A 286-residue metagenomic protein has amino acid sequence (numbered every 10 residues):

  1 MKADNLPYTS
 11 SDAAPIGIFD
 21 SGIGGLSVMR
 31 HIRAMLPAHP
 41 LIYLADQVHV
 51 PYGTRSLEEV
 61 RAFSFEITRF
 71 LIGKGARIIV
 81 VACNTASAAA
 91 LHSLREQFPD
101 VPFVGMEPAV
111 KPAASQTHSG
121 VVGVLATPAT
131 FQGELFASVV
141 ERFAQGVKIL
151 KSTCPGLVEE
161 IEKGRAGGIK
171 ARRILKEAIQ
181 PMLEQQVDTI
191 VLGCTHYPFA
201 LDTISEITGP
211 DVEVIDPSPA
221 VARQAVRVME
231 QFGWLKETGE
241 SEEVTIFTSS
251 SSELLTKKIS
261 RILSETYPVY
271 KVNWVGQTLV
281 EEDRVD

Functional and structural regions predicted by a protein language model:
M1-D286: Non-catalytic structural scaffold of enzyme domains
